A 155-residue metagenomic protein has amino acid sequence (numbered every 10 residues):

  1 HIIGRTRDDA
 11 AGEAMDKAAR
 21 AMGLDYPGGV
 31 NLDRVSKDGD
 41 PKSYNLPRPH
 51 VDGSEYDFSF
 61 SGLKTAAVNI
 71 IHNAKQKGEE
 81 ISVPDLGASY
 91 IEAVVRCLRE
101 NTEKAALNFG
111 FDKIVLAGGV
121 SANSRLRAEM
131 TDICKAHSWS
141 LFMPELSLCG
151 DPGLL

Functional and structural regions predicted by a protein language model:
I2, G28, L116, M143-P144: General beta-strand structural signal in soluble alpha/beta enzymes
I2-D40, K64-A74: Glycine-rich phosphate-binding loop plus the immediately following alpha-helix
A11, G118, G150: Single, functionally critical "micro-switch" positions that shape active/binding sites and transmembrane helices
M15, K64, R127, G153-L154: A general structural signal for well-ordered alpha-helical segments in protein cores
R34-I114, N123-L141: A contiguous, well-structured pocket-lining segment that forms one wall/lid of small-molecule binding clefts in soluble
G119-V120, L146: Active-site metal-binding loops of divalent metal-dependent hydrolases
P144-L155: Glycine-rich phosphate-binding/hydrolytic loop that grips phosphoryl groups
